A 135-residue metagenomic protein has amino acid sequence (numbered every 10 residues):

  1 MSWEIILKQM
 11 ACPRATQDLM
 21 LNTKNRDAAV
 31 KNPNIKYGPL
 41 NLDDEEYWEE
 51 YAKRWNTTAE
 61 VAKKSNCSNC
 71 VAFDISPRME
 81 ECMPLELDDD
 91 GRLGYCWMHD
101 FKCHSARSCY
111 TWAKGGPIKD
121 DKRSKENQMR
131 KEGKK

Functional and structural regions predicted by a protein language model:
S2-K135: Cysteine-centered metal-binding/redox modules
